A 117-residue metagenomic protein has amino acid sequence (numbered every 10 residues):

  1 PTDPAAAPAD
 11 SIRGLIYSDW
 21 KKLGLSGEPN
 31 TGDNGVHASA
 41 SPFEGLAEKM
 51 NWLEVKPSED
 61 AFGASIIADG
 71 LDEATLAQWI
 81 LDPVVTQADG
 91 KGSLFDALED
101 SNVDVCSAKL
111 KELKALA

Functional and structural regions predicted by a protein language model:
P1-A117: Non-catalytic terminal and connector segments of soluble metabolic enzymes
